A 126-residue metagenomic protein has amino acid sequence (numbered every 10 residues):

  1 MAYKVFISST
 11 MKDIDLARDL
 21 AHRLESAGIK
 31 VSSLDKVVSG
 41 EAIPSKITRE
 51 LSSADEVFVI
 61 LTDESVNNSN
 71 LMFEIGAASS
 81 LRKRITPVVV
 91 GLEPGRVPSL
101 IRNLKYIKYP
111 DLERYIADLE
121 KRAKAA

Functional and structural regions predicted by a protein language model:
M1-E56, S79-K83, V89-E93, R114-A126: Conserved N-terminal substructure of TIR/SEFIR domains
M11, T62-D63: Short glycine-/small-residue-rich Rossmann-like dinucleotide-binding loops
R18-A21, N70-F73, S99-L100: Short amphipathic alpha-helical segments
K46-R49, E74-I75, I101-N103: Short low-complexity, flexible loop/linker segments enriched in glycine and/or proline with clustered acidic
F58-I60: Structural motif
D63-K83, G95: Conserved TIR/SEFIR loop-to-helix hotspot centered on a Trp-containing motif with a nearby acidic residue
E93-L104: Glycine-rich, charge-decorated loop segments at or immediately adjacent to ligand/cofactor-binding or catalytic sites
Y106-D111: Short acidic-hydrophobic, aromatic-tinged amphipathic segments that line or gate anion-handling sites
